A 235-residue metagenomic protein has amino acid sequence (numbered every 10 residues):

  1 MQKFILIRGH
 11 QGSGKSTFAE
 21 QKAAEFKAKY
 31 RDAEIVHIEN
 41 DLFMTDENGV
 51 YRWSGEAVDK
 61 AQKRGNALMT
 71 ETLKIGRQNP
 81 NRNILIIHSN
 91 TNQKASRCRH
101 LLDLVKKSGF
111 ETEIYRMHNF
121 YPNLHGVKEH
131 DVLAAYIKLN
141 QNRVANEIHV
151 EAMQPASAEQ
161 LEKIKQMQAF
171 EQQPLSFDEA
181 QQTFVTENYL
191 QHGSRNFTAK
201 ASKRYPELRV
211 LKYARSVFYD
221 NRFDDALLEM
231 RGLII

Functional and structural regions predicted by a protein language model:
Q2-F4, R8, K107-I235: Conserved GTP-binding G-domain of TRAFAC-class P-loop NTPases and closely related GTPase folds
G9, K22, N90-N92, R116-N119: Residues that form ligand- and interface-recognition hot spots within folded domains
G14: Conserved glycine(s) of the Walker
T17-N81, H118-H125: Conserved substrate/cofactor phosphate-moiety recognition/catalytic segment in nucleotide-dependent phosphotransferases
A24-A28, R99-E113: Short, surface-exposed basic-aromatic patches at helix termini and helix-loop junctions that form
H37-E39, I87, E113-Y115: A structural signal for short, well-ordered beta-strand segments and their strand-loop junctions that often border
R82-I86: Loop/turn-to-beta-strand initiation segments
I87-L101: Acidic, metal-coordinating catalytic cores used for nucleic-acid/nucleotide bond scission and strand-transfer chemistry
